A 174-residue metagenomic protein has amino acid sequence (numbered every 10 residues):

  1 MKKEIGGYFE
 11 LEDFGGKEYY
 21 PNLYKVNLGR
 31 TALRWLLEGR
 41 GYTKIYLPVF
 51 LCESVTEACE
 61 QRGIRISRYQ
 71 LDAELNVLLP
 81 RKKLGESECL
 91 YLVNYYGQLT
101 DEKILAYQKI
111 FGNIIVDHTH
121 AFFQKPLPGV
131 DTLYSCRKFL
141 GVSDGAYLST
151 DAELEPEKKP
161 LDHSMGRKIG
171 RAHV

Functional and structural regions predicted by a protein language model:
I5-Y19, L23, N27, T31-K109 (+2 more regions): PLP-dependent aminotransferase-like
E86, P128-G129: Alpha-helix C-terminal capping/helix-to-coil transition sites in glycosyltransferase folds
V116, F123-P126: Intramembrane catalytic core of multi-pass membrane enzymes that act on lipidic substrates
V116-H118, C136: A cross-domain feature marking catalytic cores of carbohydrate-active enzymes and several ubiquitous metabolic/repair
G129-K168: Active-site PLP attachment segment
A172-V174: Conserved small/polar residues in nucleotide/adenosyl-binding loops
